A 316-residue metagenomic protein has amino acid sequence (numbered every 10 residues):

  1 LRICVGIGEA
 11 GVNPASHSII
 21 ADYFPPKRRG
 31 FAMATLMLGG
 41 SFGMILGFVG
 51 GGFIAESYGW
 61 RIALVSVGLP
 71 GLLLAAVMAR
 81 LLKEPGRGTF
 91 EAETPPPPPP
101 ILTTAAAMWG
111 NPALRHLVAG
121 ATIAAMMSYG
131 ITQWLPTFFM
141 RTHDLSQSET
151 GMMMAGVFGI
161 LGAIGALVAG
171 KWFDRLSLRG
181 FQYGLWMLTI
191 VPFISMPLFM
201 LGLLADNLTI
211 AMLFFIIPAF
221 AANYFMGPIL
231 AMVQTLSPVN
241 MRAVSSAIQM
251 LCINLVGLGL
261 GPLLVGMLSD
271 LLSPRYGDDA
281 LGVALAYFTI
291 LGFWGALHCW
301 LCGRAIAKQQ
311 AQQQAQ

Functional and structural regions predicted by a protein language model:
L1-F42: Cytoplasmic helix-loop-helix junction between adjacent transmembrane helices in 12-TM secondary transporters
G30-V49, A55, F158-G162, A166 (+1 more regions): Glycine-rich segments within core transmembrane alpha-helices of 12-TM secondary carriers
L36-E84: Helix-loop-helix hairpin linking two adjacent transmembrane segments in secondary transporters
E56-L69, S146, Y183-W186, S269-G292: A membrane-interface helix-boundary motif in multi-pass transporters
A76-L81, M196-A205, A286-Q316: Multi-pass alpha-helical transporter architecture, strongest for 12-TM Major Facilitator/SLC carriers used
G86-V118, T142: Juxtamembrane intracellular "pre-TM" segments in multi-pass secondary transporters
N111-L167, A222-M226, L230, L258-V265: Extracytoplasmic gate region of multi-pass secondary transporters
F181-I229: C-terminal transmembrane helical hairpin of 12-TM major facilitator-type secondary transporters
